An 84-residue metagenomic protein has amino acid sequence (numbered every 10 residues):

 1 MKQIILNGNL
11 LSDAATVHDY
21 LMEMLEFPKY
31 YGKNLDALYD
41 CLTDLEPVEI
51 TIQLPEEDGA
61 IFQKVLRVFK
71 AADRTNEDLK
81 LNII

Functional and structural regions predicted by a protein language model:
M1-I84: Positively charged, polar, low-complexity stretches
